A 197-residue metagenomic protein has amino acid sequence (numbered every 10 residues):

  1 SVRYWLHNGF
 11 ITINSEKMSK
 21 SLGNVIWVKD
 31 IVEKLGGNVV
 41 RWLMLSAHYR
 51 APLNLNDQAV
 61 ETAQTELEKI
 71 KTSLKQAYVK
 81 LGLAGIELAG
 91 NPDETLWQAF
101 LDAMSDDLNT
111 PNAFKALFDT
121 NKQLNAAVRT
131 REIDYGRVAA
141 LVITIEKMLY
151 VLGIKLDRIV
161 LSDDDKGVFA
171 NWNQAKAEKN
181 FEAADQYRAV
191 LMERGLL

Functional and structural regions predicted by a protein language model:
S1-K80: Alpha-helical recognition segments enriched in aromatics with Gly/Pro capping that present substrate-recognition
W5-N8, L43-M44, L81-E87, A113-A116 (+2 more regions): Short coil/turn segments at secondary-structure boundaries
F10-T12, S21-L22, W42-A51, D93-Q98 (+2 more regions): Short acidic (Asp/Glu) and glycine-rich catalytic loops that position anionic groups and cofactors
S19, G90-N91, T95, I159-D164: Short helix-capping and inter-helix turn/linker motifs at the boundaries of alpha-helical repeat units
K29, L101-D102, N173: Amphipathic alpha-helical segments within well-ordered protein domains
G37-V39, L45, S105, N109 (+4 more regions): Non-catalytic interaction-recognition regions
L53, A59-E132: Helix-loop elements that line ligand-binding/catalytic pockets
K115-L197: Basic, alpha-helical terminal appendages of large translation-related enzymes
